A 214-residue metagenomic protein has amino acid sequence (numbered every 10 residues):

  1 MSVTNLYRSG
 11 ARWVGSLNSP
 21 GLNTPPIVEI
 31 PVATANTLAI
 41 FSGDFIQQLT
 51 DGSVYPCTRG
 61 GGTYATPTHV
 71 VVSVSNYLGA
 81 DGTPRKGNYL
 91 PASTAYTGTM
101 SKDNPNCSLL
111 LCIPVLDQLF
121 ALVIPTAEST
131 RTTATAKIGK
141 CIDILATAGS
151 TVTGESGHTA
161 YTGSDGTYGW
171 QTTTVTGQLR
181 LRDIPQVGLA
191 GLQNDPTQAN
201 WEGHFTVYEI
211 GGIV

Functional and structural regions predicted by a protein language model:
M1-V214: Surface-exposed, low-hydrophobicity beta-strand/loop segments enriched in small/polar/acidic residues
